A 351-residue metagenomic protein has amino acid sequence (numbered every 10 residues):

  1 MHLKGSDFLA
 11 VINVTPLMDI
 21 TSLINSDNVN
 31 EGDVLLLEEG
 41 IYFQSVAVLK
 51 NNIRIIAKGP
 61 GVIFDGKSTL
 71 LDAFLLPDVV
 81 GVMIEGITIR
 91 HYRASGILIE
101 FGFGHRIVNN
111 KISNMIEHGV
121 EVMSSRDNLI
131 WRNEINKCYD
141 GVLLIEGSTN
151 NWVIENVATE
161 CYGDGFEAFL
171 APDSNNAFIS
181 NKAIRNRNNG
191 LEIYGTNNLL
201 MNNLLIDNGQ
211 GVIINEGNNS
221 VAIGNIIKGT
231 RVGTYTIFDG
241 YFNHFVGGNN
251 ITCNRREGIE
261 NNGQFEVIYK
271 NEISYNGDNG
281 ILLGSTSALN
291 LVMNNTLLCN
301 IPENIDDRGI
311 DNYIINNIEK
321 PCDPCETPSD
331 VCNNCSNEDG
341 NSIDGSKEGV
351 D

Functional and structural regions predicted by a protein language model:
M1-I24: Right-handed parallel beta-helix/beta-solenoid
T21, N25-N30, I41-I56, I63-G104 (+1 more regions): Extracellular beta-strand-rich solenoid/capping regions of secreted or surface-exposed proteins that bind or remodel
N30, K50-N51, G59, D78-V79 (+22 more regions): Parallel beta-helix/beta-solenoid
D33: Glycine-centered, small-residue-biased loops immediately flanking beta-strands in adenine/cofactor-binding cores
Y42-V48, P60-A73, R93-L98, I116-M123 (+9 more regions): Short glycine/acidic-rich loop motifs that flank beta-strands on beta-rich extracellular proteins
N279, L283-D330, N334-I343: Leucine-rich solenoid repeat scaffolds
V350-D351: Short acidic DE-rich linear segments
